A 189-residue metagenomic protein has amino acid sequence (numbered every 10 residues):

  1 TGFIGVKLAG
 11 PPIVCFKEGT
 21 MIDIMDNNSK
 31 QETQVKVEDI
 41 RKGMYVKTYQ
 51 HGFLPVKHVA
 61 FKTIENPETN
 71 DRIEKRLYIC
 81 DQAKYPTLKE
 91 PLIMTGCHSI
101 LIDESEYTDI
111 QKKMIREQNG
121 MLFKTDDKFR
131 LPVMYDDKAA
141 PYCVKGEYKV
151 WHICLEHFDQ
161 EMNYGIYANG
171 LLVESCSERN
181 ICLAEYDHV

Functional and structural regions predicted by a protein language model:
T1-G2, V189: Accessible peptide chain termini
G2-I13: A recurrent domain-boundary module in secreted/ectodomain proteins
P12-E32, Y45-H188: Long beta-strand-rich cores associated with HINT superfamily self-processing modules
E38-Y45: Structural motif
